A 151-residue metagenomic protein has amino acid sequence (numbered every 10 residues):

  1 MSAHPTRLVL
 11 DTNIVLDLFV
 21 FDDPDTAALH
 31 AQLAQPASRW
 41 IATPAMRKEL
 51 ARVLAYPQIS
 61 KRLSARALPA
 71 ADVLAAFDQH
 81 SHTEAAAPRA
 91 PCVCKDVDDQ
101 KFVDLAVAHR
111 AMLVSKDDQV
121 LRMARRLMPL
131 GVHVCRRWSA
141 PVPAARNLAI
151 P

Functional and structural regions predicted by a protein language model:
M1-A42: Short, well-structured N-terminal submotif of metal-dependent ribonuclease cores
V9, L113-V114: Structural motif
I14-V15, M46, Q119-V120: Alpha-helix capping/helix-boundary segments
D17-F19, L63, P88-K95: Short, flexible loop segments at the rims of nucleotide/cofactor-binding pockets, characterized by
L18-F19, V53, R62, M123-A124 (+1 more regions): Residues that scaffold the ATP/ADP-binding catalytic core of kinase and kinase-like folds
P24, I41, L68, V93 (+1 more regions): Residues at secondary-structure transition points
Q32-R89: PIN-domain endoribonuclease scaffold, especially VapC-family toxins
V93-D96, Q100, A108-M112, D118-P151: Acidic, PIN/NYN-like endoribonuclease modules and their adjacent C-terminal/linker elements
